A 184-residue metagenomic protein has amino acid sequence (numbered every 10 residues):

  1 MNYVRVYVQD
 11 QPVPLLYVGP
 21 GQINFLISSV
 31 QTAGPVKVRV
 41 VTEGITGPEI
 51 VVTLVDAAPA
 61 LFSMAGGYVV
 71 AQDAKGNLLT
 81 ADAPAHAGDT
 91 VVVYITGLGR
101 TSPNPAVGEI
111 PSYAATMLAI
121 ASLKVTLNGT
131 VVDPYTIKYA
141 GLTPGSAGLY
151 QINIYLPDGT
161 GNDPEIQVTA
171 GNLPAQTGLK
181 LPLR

Functional and structural regions predicted by a protein language model:
M1-R184: A sequence-level detector for low-complexity, Ser/Thr- and acidic-rich stretches
